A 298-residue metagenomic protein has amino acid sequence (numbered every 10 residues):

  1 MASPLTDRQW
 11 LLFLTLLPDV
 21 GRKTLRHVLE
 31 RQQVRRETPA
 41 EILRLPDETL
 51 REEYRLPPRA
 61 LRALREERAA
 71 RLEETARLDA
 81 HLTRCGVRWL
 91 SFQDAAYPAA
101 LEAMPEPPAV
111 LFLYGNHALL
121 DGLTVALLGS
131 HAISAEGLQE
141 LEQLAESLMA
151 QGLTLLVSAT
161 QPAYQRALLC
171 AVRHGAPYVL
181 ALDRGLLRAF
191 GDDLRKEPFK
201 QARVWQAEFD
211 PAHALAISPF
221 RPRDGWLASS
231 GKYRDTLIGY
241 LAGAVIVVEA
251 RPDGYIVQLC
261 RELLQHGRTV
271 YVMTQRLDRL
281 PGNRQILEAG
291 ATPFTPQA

Functional and structural regions predicted by a protein language model:
M1-L138: Short, positively charged patches
A2-D7, F92-A298: Glycine-biased, small-residue-rich flexible motifs in mid-sequence functional cores and linkers
